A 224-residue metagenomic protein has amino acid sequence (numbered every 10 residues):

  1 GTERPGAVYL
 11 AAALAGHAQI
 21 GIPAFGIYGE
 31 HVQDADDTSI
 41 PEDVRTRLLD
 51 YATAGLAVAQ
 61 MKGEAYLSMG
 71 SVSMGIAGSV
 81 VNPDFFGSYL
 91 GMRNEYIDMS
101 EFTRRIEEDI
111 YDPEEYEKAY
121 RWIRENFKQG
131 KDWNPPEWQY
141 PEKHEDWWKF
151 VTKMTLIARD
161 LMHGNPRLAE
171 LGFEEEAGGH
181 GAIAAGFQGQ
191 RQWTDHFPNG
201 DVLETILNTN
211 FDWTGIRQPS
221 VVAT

Functional and structural regions predicted by a protein language model:
G1-T224: An N-terminal assembly and electron-transfer interface module characteristic of large anaerobic redox and radical
